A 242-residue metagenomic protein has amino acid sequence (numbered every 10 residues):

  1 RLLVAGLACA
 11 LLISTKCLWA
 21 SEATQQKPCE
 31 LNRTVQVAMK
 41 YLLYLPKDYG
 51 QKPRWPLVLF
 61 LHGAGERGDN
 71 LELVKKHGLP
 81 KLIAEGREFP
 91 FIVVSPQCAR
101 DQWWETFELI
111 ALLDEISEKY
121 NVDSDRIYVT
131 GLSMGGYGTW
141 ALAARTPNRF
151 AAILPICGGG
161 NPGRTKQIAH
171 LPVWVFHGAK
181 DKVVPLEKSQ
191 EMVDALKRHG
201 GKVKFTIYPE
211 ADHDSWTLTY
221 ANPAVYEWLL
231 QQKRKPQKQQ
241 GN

Functional and structural regions predicted by a protein language model:
V4-K16: Bacterial N-terminal signal peptides
T15-L57, F107, T130-L132, Y137 (+6 more regions): A domain-start/cap signature at the N-terminus of enzymes
D48-P53, D101-M134, R145-P147: Gly/Ser-rich "nucleophile elbow"/oxyanion-hole loop immediately N-terminal to the catalytic nucleophile in hydrolases
L57, L61-L112: Active-site machinery of serine-nucleophile hydrolases
L73-V74, P185-A195: Short alpha-helix in the alpha/beta-hydrolase fold that links the catalytic acid
R149-G159: A conserved short beta-strand
W174-H177, D181: Short beta-strand/loop motif that positions the catalytic acidic residue of the alpha/beta-hydrolase fold
G178, F205-S215: Histidine-bearing beta->alpha loop at or near hydrolase active sites
